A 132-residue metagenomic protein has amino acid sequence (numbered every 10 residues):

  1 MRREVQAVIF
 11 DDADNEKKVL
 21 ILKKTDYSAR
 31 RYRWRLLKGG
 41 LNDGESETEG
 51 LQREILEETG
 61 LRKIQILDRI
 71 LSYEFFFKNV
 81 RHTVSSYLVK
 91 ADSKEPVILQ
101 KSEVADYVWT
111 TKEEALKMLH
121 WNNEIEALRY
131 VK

Functional and structural regions predicted by a protein language model:
M1-V19: Conserved N-terminal beta-strand and adjoining loop/helix that marks the start of the Nudix/MutT-like hydrolase domain
R2, D14, A29, N79-H82 (+1 more regions): A generic fold-level signal
I9-D11, K23, S86-K90: Short, well-ordered beta-strand micro-motif
D12, Y27, D92-K94: Short coil/turn motifs at secondary-structure junctions
E16-E57: Conserved Nudix-box catalytic region and its N-terminal flanking loop in Nudix hydrolases and closely related
L41-Q65, Y73-E126: Unchanged
I70: Phosphate-coordination/substrate-recognition cap region in phosphate-metabolizing enzymes
A127-V131: A small-molecule sensor/coupling module
